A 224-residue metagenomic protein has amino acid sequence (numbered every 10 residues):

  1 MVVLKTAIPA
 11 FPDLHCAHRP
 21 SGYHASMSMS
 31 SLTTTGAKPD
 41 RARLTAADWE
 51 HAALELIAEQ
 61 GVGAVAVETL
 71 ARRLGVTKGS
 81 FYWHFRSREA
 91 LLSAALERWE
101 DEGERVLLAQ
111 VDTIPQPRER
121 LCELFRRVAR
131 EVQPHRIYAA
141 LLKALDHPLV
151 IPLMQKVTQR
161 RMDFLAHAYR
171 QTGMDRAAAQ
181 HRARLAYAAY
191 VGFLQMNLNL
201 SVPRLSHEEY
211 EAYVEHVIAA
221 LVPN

Functional and structural regions predicted by a protein language model:
V3-T34, R130, D163, H167-R170 (+1 more regions): C-terminal peripheral helix-coil segments that are non-catalytic and often amphipathic
T45-D48, A52-A94: Helix-turn-helix
A58, V62, E104, L108 (+5 more regions): Short amphipathic alpha-helical interface segments enriched in basic and hydrophobic/aromatic residues, used as
A94, R105-Y138, A186: Hydrophobic alpha-helical connector segments
E100-D101: Generic helix N-cap/helix-start motif at coil->alpha-helix transitions
E131-Q155, N199: Amphipathic alpha-helical segments used for helix-helix packing
I151, Q155, R170-N224: Hydrophobic/aromatic-rich alpha-helical bundle segments in the mid-to-C-terminal region
L153-R160, F164: Short, solvent-exposed amphipathic helices
